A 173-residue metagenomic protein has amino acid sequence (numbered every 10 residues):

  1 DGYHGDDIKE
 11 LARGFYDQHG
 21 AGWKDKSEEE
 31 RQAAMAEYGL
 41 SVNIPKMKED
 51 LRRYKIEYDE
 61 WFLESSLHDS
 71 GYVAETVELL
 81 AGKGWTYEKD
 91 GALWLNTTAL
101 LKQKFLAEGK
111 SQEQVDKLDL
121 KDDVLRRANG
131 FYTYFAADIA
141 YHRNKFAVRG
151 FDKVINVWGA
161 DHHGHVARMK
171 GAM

Functional and structural regions predicted by a protein language model:
D1-M173: NTP-dependent nucleotidyl-transfer catalytic core
